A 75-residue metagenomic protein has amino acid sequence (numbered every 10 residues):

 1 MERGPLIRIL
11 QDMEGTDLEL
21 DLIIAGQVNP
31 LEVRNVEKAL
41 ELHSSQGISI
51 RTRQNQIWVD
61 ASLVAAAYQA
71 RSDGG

Functional and structural regions predicted by a protein language model:
M1-G75: Eukaryotic intrinsically disordered, low-complexity regulatory linkers and tails enriched in Ser/Thr/Pro
